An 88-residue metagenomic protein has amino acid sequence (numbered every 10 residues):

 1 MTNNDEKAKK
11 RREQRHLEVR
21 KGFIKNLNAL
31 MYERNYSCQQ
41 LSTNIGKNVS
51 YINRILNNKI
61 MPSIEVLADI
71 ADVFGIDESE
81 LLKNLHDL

Functional and structural regions predicted by a protein language model:
T2-Y36: A short, Lys/Arg-rich alpha-helix, primarily the initiator
K25, I64-E65: A generic alpha-helix surface/boundary motif
N26, L30, N44, D69: Rossmann-fold NAD(P)-dependent oxidoreductase module
E33-R54: Short alpha-helical DNA-recognition segment
N57: Short, conserved catalytic or interaction motifs in soluble domains
E65-E80: DNA major-groove recognition helix of helix-turn-helix/homeodomain DNA-binding modules
E80-L88: Short amphipathic recognition helices of helix-turn-helix/homeodomain-type DNA-binding modules
